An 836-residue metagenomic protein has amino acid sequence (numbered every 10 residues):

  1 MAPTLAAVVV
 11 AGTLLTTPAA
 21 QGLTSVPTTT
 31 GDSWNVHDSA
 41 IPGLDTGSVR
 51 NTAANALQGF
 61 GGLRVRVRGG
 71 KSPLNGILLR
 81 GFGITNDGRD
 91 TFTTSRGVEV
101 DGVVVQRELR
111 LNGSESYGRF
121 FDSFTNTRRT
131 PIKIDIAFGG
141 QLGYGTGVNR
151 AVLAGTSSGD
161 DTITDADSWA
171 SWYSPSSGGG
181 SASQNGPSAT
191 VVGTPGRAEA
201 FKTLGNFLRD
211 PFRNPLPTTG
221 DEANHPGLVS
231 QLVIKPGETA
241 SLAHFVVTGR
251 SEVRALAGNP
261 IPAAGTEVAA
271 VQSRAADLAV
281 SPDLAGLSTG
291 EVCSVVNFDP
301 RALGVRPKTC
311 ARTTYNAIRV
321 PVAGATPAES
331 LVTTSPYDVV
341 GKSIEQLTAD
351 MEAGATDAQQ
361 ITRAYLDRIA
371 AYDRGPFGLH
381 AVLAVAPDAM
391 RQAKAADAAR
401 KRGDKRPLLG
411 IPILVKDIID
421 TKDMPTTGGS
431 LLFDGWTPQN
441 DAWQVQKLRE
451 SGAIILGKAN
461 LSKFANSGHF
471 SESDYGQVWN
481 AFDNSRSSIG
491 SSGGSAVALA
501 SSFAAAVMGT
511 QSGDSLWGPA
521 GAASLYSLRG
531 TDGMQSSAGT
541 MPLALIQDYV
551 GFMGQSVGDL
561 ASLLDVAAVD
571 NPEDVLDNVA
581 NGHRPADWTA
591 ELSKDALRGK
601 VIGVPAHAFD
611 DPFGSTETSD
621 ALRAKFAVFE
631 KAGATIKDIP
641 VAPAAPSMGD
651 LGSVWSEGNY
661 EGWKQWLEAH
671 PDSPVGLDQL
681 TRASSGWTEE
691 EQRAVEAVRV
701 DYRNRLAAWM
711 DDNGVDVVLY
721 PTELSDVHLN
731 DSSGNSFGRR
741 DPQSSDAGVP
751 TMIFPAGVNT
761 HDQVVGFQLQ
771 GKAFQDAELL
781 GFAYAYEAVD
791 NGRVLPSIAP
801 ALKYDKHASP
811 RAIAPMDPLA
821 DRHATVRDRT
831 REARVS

Functional and structural regions predicted by a protein language model:
L23, N86-G88, R96-G97, S114-D160: Acidic (Asp/Glu-rich), glycine- and aromatic
P27-L79, Y144-S241, T289-S294, F298-T309: Trp/Gly-enriched beta-strand surface patches
R68-G118, R129, T218, E222-P226: Extended, loop-rich substrate-binding clefts of extracytoplasmic carbohydrate-active enzymes
K308-T427, L431-D434, A465-N466, V579-A580 (+5 more regions): Short, well-ordered alpha-helical
G324-L331, S335, L409-G428, A596-P605 (+3 more regions): Short helix-loop capping/hinge segments that flank enzyme active sites or metal/cofactor-binding pockets
G354, G410, E450, A504 (+1 more regions): Glycine-rich, small-residue loops and helix-cap segments that act as flexible hinges at active-site edges
D441-A567, D746-Q768: Short glycine/serine-rich loop segments
R529-D620, D790-D821: A short helix-breaking turn/cap at a secondary-structure junction
